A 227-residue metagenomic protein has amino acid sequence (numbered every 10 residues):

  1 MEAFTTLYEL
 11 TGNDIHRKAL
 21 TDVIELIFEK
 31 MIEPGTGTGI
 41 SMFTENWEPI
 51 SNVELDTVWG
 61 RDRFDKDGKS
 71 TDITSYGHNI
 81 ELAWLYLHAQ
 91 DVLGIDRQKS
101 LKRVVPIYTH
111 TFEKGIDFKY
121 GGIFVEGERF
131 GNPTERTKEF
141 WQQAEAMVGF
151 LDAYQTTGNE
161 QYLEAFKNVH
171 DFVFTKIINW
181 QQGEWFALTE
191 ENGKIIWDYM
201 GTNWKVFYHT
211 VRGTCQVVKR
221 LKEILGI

Functional and structural regions predicted by a protein language model:
M1-I227: Glycan-recognition and catalytic cores of secretory/periplasmic carbohydrate-active enzymes
